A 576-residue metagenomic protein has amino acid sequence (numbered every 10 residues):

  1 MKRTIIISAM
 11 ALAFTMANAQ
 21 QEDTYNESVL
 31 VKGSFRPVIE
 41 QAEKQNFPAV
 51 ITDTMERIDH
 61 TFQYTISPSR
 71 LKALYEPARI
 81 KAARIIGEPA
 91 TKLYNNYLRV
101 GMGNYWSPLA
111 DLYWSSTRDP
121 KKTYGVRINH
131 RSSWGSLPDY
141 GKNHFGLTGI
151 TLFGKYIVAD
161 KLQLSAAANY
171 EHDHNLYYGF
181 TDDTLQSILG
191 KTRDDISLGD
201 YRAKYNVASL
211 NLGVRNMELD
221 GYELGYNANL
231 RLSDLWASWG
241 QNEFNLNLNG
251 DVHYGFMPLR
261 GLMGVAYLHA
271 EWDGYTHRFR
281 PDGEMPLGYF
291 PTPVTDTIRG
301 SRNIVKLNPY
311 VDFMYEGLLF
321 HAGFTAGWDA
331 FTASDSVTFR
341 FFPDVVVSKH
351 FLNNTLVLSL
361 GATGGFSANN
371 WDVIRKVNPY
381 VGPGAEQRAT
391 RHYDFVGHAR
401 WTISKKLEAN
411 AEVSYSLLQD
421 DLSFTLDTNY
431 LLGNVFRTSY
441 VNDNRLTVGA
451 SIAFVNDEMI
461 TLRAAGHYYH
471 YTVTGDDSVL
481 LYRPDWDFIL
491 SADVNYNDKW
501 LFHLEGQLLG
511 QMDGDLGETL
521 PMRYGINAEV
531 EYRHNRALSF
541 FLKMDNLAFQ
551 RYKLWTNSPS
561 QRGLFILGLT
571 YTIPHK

Functional and structural regions predicted by a protein language model:
M1-E22, A492, G563-F565, L569-K576: Bacterial Sec-dependent N-terminal signal peptides
A19-E88: N-terminal periplasmic/intermembrane-space "pro-region" immediately following the signal or transit peptide
R79-A82, P89-I150: Outer-membrane beta-barrel translocator/receptor signature
I86-L93, R118-K121, V158-L164, M217-L224 (+8 more regions): Short loop/turn motifs that connect adjacent beta-strands in outer-membrane beta-barrel proteins
L93, L98-G101, L319, G323 (+2 more regions): Exposed, low-structure sequence patches enriched in small/polar residues
S116-P138, L262-E271, R299-F331, D457-A465 (+2 more regions): Surface-exposed extracellular loop regions of Gram-negative outer-membrane beta-barrel proteins
S133-N143, A167-G225, N229-N245: Flexible loop and strand-edge segments within Gram-negative outer membrane beta-barrel domains
D195, G199-G213, N229-G317, V479: Outer-membrane beta-barrel transmembrane domain signature of Gram-negative proteins, especially the mid-to-C-terminal
